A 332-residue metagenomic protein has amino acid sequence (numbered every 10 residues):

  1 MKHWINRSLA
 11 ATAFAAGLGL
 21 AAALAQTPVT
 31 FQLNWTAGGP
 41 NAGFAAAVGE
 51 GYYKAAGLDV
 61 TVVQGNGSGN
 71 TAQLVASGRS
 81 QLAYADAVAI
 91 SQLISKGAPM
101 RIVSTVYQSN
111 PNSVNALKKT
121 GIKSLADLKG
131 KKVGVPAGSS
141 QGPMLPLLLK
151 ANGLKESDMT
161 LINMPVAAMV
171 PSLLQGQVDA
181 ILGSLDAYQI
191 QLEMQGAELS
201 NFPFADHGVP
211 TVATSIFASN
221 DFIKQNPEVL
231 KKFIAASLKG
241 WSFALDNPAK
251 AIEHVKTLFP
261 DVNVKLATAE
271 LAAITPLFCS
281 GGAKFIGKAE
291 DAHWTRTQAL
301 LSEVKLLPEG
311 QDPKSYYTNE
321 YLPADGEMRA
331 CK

Functional and structural regions predicted by a protein language model:
M1-T12: Bacterial N-terminal signal peptides that target proteins for export
L20-A25: Sec/Tat signal peptide C-region and signal peptidase I cleavage site
Q26-Q175, D179-D186, F202, P210: Short, glycine-/small- and polar/acidic-enriched structural segments that line small-molecule recognition paths
T61, G69, N163, T268-I274 (+1 more regions): Short linear loop/turn motifs
V88, I162, A168-D261: Pocket-lining segment of extracytoplasmic ligand-binding domains
Q225-L306: Secondary-structure end/capping motifs
T295-K332: Conserved C-terminal helix/tail region of periplasmic/extracytoplasmic solute-binding proteins
